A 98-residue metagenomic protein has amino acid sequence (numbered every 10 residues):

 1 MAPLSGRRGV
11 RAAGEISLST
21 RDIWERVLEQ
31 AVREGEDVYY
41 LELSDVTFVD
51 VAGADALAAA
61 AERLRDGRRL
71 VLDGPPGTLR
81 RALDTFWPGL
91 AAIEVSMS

Functional and structural regions predicted by a protein language model:
M1-S98: STAS-like cytosolic regulatory interaction modules
